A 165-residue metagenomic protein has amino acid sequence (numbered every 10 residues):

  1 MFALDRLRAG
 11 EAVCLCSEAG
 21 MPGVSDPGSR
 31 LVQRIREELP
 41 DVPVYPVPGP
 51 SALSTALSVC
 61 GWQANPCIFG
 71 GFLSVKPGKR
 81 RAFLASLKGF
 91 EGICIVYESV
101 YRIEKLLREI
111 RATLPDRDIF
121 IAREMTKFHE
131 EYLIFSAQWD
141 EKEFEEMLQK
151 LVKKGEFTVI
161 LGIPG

Functional and structural regions predicted by a protein language model:
M1-Y45: Class I S-adenosyl-L-methionine
R8-V13, G92-G165: A contiguous loop/helix-start segment that scaffolds small-molecule binding in enzyme catalytic cores
M21-V24, V75-K76, H129: Short, small-residue-enriched loops and turns at beta-alpha junctions that line or gate enzyme active sites
P22, S51-S54, K127-F128: Short gly/pro/ser/thr-enriched loop/turn and capping motifs at secondary-structure boundaries
D26, A56-V59, R80-A82, L106-R108 (+1 more regions): Short, well-ordered secondary-structure micro-motifs
P27-V32, L84, S136-E141: Charged helix-capping and loop-helix junction motifs
R30-F90: Class I SAM-dependent methyltransferase SAM-binding "motif I" and its flanking Rossmann-like core
